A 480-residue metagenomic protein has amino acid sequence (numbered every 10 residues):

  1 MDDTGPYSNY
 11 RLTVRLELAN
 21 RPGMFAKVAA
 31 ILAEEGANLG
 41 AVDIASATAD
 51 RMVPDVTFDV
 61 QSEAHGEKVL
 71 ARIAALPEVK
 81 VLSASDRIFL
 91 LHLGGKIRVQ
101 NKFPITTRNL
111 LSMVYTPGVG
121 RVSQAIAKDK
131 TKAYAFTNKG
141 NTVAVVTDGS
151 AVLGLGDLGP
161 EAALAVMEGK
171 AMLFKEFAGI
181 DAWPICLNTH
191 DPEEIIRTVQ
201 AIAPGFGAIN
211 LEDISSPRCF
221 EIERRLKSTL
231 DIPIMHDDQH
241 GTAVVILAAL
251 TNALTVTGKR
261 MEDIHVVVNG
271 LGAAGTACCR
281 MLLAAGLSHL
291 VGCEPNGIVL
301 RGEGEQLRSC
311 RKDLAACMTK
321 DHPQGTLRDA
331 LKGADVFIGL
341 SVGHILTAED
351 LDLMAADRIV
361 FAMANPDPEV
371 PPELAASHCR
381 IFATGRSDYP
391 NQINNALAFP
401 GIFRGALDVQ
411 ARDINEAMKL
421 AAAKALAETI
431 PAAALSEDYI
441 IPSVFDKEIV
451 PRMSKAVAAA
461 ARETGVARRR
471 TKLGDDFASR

Functional and structural regions predicted by a protein language model:
M1-G95: A conserved regulatory-domain signal marking ACT and ACT-like small-molecule sensing domains and adjacent regulatory
G40-A45, L82-A84, I185, E212 (+3 more regions): Flexible, glycine/charged-enriched surface loops at secondary-structure junctions
V81-A84, P184, N210-D213, I234-D237 (+6 more regions): General beta-strand structural signal in soluble alpha/beta enzymes
V81-I264, V466: Glycine/serine-rich phosphate-binding loop and adjoining beta1-alpha1 elements at the start of nucleotide-handling
L153, L158-A178, L230, H236 (+1 more regions): Glycine-rich phosphate/diphosphate-binding loop of Rossmann-like nucleotide-binding domains
P233, D237-D238, T257, A362-K472: Adenosine-phosphate binding glycine-rich loop
K312-I381, S387-D388: Rossmann-like adenosine-cofactor binding region
